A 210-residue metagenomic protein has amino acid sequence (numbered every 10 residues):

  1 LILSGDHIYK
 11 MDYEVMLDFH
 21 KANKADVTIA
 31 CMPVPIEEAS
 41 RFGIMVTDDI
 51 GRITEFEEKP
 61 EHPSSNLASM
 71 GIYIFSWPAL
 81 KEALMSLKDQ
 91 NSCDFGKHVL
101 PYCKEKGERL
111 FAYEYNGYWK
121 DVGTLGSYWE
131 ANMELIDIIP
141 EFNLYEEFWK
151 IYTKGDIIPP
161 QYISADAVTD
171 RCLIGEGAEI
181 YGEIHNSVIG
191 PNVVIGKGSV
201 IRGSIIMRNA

Functional and structural regions predicted by a protein language model:
L1-L135: Unchanged
P78, M85-A210: Left-handed beta-helix
